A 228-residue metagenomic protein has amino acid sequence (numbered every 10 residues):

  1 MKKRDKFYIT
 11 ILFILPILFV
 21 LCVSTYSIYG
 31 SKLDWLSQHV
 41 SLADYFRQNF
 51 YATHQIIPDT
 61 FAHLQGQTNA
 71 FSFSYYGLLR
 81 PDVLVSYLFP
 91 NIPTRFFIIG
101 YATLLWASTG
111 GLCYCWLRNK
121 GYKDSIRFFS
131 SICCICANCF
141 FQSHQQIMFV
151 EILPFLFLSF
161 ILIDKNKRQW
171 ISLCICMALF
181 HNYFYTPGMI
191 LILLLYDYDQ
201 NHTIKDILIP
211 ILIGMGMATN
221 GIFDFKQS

Functional and structural regions predicted by a protein language model:
M1-T25, K205: Start-transfer (signal-anchor) and selected internal transmembrane alpha helices of multi-pass inner/ER membrane
F7, N166, D199-N201: Intrinsically disordered, low-complexity regions of eukaryotic proteins
F7-T10, F96-T103, S125-F129: Alpha-helical transmembrane segments of integral membrane proteins
F13-P16, W106-W116, D124-D164, Q169-D197 (+1 more regions): Membrane-embedded helix bundles of polyisoprenyl
I17-T109, I132-I152, K226-S228: Membrane-interface coil-to-helix junctions
R47-Y51, I163, Y198-D199: Hydrophobic residues in alpha-helical segments
P93, Q200-T203: Membrane-interface alpha-helices
